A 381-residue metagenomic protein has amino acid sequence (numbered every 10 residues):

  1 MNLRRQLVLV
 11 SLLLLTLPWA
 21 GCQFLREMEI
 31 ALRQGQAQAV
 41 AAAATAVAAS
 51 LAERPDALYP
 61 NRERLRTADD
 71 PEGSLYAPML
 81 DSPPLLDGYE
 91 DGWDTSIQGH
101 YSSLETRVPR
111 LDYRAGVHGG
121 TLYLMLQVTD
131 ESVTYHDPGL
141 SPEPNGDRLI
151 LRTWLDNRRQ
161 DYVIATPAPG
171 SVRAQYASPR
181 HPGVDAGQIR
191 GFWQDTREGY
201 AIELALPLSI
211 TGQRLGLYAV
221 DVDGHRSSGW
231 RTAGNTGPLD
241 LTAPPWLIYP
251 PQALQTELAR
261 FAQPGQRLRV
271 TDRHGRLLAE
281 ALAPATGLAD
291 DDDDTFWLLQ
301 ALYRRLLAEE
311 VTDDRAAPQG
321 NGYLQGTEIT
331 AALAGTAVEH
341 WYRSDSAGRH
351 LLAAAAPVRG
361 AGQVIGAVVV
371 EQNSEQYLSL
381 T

Functional and structural regions predicted by a protein language model:
M1-R26: Extreme N-terminal signal-anchor transmembrane helix of membrane signaling/transducer proteins, especially in bacteria
Q6-L7, Q372-T381: Membrane-interface helix-start motif
R26-A48, P71: Juxtamembrane membrane-water interface segments immediately C-terminal to a transmembrane helix
L51, L58-G322: Structural preference for beta-rich elements and adjacent junctions enriched in aromatics
R110, G187-I189, A337-E339, A347-P357: A short beta-strand signature within small-molecule sensing/ligand-binding domains used in signal transduction
A205-P207, S344, A353-G362: A short, hydrophobic, proline-anchored segment that marks a local hinge/packing element in signaling and regulatory
G320-E339: Soluble sensory domains of the PAS superfamily and closely related sensory modules
G366-V370: Sensory beta-strand/linker motifs that couple input domains to effectors
